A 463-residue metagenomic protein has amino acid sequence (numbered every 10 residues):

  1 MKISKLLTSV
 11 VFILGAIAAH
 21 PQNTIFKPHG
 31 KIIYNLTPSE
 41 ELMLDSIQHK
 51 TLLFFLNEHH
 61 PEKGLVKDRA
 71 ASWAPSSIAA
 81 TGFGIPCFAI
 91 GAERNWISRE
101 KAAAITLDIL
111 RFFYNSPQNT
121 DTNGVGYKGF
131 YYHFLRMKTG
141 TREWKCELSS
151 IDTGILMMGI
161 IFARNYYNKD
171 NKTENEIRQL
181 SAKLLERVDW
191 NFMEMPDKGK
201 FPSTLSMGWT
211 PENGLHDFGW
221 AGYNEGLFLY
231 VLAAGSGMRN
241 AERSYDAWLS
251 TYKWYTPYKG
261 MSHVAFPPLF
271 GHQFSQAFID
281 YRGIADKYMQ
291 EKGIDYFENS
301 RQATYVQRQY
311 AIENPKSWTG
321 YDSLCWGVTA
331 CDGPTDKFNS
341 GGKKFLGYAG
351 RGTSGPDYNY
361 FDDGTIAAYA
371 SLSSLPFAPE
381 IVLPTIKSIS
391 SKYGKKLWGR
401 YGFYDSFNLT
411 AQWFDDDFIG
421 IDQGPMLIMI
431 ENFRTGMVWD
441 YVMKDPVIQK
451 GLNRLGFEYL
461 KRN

Functional and structural regions predicted by a protein language model:
M1-K27: Bacterial Sec-dependent N-terminal signal peptides
Q22-N463: Ser/Thr/Asn(+Pro)-rich, low-complexity disordered segments
